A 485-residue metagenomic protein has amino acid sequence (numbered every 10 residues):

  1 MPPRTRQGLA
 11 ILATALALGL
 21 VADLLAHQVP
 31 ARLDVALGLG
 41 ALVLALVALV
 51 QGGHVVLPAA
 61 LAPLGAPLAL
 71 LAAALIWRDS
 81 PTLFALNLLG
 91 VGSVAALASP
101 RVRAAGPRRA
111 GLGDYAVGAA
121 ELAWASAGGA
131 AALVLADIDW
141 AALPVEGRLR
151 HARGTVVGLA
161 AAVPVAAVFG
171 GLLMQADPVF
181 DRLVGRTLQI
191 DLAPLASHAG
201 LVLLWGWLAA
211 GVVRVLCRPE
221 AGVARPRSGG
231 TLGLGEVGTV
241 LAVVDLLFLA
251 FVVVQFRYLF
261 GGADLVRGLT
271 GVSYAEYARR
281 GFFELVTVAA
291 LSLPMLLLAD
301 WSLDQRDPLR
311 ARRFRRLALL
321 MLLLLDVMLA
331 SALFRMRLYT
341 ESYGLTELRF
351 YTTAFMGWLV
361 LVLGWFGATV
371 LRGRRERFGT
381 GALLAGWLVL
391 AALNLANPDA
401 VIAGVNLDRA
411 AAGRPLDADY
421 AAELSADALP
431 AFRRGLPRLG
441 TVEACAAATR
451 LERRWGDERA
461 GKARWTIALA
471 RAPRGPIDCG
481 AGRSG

Functional and structural regions predicted by a protein language model:
M1-L9, A13, A26-V29, A48-A60 (+8 more regions): Juxtamembrane membrane-water interface segments of multi-pass membrane proteins, especially cytoplasmic-side
I11-T14, G40-L44, L61-L71, A161-F169 (+5 more regions): Hydrophobic membrane-spanning alpha-helices of multi-pass integral membrane proteins
D23-D181, S197-P219: Transmembrane-helix bundle segments that line or gate the permeation/cavity pathway in multi-pass membrane proteins
V117-D139, L232-V243, F282, L390-P398 (+1 more regions): Cytosolic juxtamembrane regulatory segments of multi-pass membrane proteins
A120-L133, R153-Q175, L201-W207, E236-L259 (+3 more regions): Alpha-helical transmembrane segments of multi-pass integral membrane proteins
G154, T187-L201, L269-T287, L345-M356: Short aromatic-rich membrane-water interface segments that cap or initiate transmembrane helices in multi-pass membrane
R374-G379, L390-L416: Hydrophobic alpha-helical transmembrane segments in integral membrane proteins
A422-G485: Extracytosolic and intramembrane catalytic regions of membrane-associated proteins in envelope/secretory systems
